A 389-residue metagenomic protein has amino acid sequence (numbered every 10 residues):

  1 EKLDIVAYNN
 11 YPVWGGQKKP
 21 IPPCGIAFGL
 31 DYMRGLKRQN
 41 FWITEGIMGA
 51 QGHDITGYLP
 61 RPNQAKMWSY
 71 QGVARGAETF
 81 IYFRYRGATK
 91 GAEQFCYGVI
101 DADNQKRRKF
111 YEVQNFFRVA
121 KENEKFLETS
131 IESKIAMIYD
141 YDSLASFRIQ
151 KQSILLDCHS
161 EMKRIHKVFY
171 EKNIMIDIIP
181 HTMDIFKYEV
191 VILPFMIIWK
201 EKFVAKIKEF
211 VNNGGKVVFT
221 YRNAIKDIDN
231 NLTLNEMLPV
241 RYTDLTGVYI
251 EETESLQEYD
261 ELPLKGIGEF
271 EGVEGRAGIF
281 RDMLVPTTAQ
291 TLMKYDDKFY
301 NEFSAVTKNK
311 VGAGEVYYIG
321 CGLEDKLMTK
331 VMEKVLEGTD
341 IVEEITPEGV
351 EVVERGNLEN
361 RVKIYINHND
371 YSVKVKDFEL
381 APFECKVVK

Functional and structural regions predicted by a protein language model:
L3-D4, Y8-K389: Carbohydrate-binding surfaces of carbohydrate-active enzymes
